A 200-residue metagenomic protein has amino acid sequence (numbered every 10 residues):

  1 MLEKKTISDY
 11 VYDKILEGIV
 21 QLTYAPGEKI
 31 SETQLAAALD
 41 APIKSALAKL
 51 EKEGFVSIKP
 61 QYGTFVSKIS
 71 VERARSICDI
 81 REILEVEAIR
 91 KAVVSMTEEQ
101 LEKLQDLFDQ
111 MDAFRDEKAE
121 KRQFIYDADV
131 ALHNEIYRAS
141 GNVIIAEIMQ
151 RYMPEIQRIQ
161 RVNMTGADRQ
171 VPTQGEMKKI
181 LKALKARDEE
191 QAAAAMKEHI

Functional and structural regions predicted by a protein language model:
M1-V94: Short linear motifs at protein or domain termini
D9, D13, E82, E102-Q105 (+1 more regions): Amphipathic alpha-helical repeat elements characteristic of tetratricopeptide repeat
E28, I58-K59, D129, P172-Q174: Short, flexible turn/loop "capping" segments at secondary-structure junctions
E87-I89, V94-V162, Q174-A183, Q191-H199: Conserved amphipathic alpha-helical segments that form helical-bundle/coiled-coil interaction surfaces
T165-R169: Solvent-exposed loop and edge beta-strand segments that line ligand/cofactor-binding and catalytic clefts
